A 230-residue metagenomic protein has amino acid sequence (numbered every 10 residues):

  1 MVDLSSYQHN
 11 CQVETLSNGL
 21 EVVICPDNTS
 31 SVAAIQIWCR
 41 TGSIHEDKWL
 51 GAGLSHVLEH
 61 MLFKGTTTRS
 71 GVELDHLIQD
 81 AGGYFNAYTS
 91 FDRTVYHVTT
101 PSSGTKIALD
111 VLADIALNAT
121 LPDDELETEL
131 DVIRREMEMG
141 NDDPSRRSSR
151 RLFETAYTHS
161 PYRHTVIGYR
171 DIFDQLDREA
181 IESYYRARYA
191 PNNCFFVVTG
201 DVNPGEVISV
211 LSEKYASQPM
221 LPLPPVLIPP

Functional and structural regions predicted by a protein language model:
M1-V32: N- or domain-start disorder-to-order transition segments that initiate the globular core
Y7-Q8, S31, L54, Y157 (+2 more regions): Hydrophobic alpha-helical segments and their boundary regions
Q12, S55, D174: Residues that recognize and position ribonucleotide moieties
T15, P26, G71-V226: Charge-rich, well-structured scaffold segments of protease-associated domains
G19, D27-I78: Active/ligand-binding-proximal structured segments within catalytic/core domains that scaffold catalytic residues
V22, I35, T94: A broad, low-specificity signal marking well-ordered, structured residues that form hydrophobic/aromatic
